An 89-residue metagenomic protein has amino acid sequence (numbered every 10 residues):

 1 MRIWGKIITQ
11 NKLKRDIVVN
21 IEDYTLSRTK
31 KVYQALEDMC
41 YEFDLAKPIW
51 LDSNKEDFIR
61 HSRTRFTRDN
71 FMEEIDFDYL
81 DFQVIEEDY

Functional and structural regions predicted by a protein language model:
M1-I21: Short, extreme N-terminal segment that most often corresponds to the first beta-strand
R2, R15, R28, R60-R68: Arginine residue identity/basic-tract feature
Q10, E22-Y24, I85-Y89: Generic structural motif
K14-E42: Short, flexible N-terminal segments of the mature chain
Y33-Y89: Acidic, low-complexity intrinsically disordered segments
